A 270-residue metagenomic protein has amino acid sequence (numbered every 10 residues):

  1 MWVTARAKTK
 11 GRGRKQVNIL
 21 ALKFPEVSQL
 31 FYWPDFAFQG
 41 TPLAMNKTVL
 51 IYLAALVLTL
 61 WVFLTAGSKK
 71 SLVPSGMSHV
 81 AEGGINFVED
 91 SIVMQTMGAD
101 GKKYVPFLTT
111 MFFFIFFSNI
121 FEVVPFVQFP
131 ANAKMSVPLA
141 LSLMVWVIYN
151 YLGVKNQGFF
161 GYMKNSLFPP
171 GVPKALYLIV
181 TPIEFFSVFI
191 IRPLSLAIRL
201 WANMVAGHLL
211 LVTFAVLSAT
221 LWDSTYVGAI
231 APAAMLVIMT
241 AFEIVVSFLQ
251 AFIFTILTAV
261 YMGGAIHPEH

Functional and structural regions predicted by a protein language model:
A5-K8: Ser/Thr/Pro/Gly-rich low-complexity, intrinsically disordered segments
G11-H270: Selective transmembrane helix interface/packing segments
